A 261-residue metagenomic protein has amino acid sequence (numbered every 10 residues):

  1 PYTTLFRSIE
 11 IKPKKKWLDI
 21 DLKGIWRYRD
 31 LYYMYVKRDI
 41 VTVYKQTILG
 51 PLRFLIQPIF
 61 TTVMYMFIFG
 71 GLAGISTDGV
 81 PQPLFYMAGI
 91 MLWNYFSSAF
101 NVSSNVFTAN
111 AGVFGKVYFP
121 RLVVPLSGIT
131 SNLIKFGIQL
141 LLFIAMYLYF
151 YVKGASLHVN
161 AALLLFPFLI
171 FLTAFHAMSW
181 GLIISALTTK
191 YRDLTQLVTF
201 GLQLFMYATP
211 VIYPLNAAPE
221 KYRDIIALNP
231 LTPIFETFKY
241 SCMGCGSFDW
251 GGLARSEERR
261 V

Functional and structural regions predicted by a protein language model:
P1-L5: Short, small-residue-biased leader/transition segments that mark boundaries at the very start of proteins
F6-R260: Hydrophobic transmembrane alpha-helices and immediately adjacent juxtamembrane helices of multi-pass inner-membrane
